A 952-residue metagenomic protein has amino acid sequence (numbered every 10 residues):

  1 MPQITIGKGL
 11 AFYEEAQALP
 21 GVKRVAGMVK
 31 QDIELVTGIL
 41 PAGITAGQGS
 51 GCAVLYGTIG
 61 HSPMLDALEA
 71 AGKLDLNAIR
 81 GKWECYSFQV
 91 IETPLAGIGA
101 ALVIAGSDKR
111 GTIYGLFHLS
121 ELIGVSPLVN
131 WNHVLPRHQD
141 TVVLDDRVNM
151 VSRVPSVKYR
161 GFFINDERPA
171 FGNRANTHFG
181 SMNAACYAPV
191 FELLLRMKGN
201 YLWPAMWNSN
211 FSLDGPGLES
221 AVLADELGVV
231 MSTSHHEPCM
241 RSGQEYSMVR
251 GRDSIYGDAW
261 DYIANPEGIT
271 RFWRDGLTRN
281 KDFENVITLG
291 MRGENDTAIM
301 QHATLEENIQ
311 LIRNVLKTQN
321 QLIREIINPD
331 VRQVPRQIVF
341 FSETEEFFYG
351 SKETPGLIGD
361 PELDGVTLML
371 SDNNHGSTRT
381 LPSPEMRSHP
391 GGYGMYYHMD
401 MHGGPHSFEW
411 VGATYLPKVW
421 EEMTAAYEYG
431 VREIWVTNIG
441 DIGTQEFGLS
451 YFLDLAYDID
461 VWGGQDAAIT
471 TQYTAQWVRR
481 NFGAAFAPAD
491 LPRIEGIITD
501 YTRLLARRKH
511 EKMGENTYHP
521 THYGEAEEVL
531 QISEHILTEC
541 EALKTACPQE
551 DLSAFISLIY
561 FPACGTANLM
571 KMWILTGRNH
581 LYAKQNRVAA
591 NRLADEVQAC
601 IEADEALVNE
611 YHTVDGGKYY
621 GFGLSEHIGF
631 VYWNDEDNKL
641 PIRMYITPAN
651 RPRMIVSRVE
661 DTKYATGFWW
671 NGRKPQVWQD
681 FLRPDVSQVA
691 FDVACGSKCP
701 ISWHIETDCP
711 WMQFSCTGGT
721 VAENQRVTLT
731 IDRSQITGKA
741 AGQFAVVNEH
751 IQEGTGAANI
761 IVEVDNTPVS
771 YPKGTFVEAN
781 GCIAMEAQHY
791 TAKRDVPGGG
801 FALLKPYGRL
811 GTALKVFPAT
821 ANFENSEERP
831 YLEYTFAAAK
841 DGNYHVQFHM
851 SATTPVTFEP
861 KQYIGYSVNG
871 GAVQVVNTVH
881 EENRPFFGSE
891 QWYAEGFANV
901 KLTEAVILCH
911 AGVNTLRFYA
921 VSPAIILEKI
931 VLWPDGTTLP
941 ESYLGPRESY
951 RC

Functional and structural regions predicted by a protein language model:
M1-R153, K840: Contiguous, structured surface segment used for ligand recognition
V103-G106, N165-A184, N200-S212, V249-G268 (+2 more regions): The substrate-binding groove and active-site-proximal loops of carbohydrate-active enzymes, especially glycoside
D108, T666-F668, Q676-W678, R683-C952: Extracytoplasmic
L128-G180, A185-A205, G391-G394, S770-D795: An acidic-aromatic substrate-binding cleft motif
R137-D145, G215-L218, L223-E226, D253 (+3 more regions): Gly/Pro-rich turn-and-neighbor structural signature
S181-W207, E219, L223, V230-S232 (+2 more regions): Catalytic domains of carbohydrate-active enzymes, especially glycoside hydrolases
N200-W203, L213, L370-G376, S383-D551: Structured mid-domain segments that build the active-site/substrate or prosthetic-cofactor binding neighborhood
G524-D692, Q743-F744: Histidine-centered catalytic/metal-binding microenvironments
